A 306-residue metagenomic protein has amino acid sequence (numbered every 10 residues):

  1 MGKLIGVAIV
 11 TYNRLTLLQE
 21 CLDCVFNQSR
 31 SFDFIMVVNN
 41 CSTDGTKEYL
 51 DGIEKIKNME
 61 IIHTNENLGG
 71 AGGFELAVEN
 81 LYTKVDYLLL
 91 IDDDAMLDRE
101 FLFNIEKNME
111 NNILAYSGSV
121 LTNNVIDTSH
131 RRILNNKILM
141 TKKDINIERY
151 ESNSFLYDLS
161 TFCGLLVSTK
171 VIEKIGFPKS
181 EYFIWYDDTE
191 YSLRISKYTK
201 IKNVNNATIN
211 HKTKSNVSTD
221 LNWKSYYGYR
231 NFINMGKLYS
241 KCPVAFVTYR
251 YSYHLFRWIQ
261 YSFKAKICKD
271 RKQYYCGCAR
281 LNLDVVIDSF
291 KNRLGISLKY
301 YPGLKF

Functional and structural regions predicted by a protein language model:
D23-F32: Short, acidic, metal-binding catalytic loop of nucleotide-sugar glycosyltransferases
C24, N39-E48, E66, A95: A conserved acidic beta->alpha catalytic loop
H63-T83: Glycine-rich, basic loop-to-helix element that forms the pyrophosphate-binding segment of sugar-nucleotide handling
V85-M96: Short beta-strand-to-loop acidic/aromatic patch adjacent to the donor-nucleotide binding site
E100-R132: Conserved donor NDP-sugar-binding/catalytic core segment of glycosyltransferases
N135-D158: Short, flexible, basic/aromatic active-site loop/helix in glycosyltransferases
L159-S160, G164-V167, V171-G176, E181-A207: A short, conserved alpha-helix in the catalytic core of glycosyltransferases
I201-F290, P302-F306: Active-site-adjacent helix/loop segment of glycosyltransferases that harbors family-specific signature motifs
